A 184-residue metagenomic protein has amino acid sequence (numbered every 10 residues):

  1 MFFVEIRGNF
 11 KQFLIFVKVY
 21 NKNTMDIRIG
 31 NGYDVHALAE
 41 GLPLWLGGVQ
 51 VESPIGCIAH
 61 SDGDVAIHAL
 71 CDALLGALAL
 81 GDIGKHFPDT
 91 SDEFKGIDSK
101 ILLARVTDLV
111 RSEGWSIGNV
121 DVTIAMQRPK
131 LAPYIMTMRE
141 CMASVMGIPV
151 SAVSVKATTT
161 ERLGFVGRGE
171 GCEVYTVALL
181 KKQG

Functional and structural regions predicted by a protein language model:
M1-V19: Short, low-complexity, charge-dense intrinsically disordered segments
D26-M136, M146: RNase III-family endoribonuclease catalytic core
A132-P133, R162-V166: Short active-site-adjacent structural elements
I135-R139, R168-G169: Short, low-complexity, polybasic intrinsically disordered segments
M142: Glycine-rich, mobile lid/loop segments that gate access to catalytic sites or pores
P149-A152: Short acidic capping loops at alpha-helix termini that bridge into adjacent secondary structure
V155-T159: Pyridoxal 5′-phosphate
V166-G184: C-terminal edge-of-domain segments
